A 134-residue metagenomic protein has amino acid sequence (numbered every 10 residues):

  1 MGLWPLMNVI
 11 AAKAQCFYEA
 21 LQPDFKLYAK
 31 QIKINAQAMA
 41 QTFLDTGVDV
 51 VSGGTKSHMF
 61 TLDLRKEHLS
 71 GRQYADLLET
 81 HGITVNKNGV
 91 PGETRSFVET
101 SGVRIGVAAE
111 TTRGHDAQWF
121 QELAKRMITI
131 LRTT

Functional and structural regions predicted by a protein language model:
M1-S70: Active-site C-terminal subdomain of aminotransferase-like
E19-Q22, K66, T80, T84 (+3 more regions): Short, well-ordered loop/turn and helix-capping segments at boundaries between secondary-structure elements and domains
Q41, D76-E79, K125: Solvent-exposed alpha-helical segments within well-ordered globular domains of core cellular machineries
V50-G54, A75-L77, R95-F97: Short, conserved, surface-exposed binding loops centered on an aromatic residue
K56-F60, D76-G82: Active/binding-pocket-proximal capping segment
H68-Y74, R113-Q118: Short, conserved charged micro-motifs
T80-R104: Conserved PLP cofactor-binding pocket of PLP-dependent enzymes
F97-T134: PLP-dependent enzyme catalytic core of the Aspartate aminotransferase-like
